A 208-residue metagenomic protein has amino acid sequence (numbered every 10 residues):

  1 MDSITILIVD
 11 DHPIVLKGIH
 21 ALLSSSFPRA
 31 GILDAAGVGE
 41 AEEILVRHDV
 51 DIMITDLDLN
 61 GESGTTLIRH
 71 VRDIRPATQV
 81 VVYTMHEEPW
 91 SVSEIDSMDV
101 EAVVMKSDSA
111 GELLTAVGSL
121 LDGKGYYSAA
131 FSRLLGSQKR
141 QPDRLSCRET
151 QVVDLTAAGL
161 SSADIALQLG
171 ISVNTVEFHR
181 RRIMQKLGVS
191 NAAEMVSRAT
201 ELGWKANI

Functional and structural regions predicted by a protein language model:
A36-I52: Acidic, metal-coordinating helix/loop segments flanking the phosphotransfer/catalytic sites of two-component signaling
G37, S63-T66: Acidic catalytic/metal-coordinating carboxylates
E43, T65-P76, S97: Short amphipathic alpha-helix used as the core "switch/output" element in two-component signaling
D56-L57, T84: Active-site residues of response regulator receiver
N60: The feature encodes the CheY-like receiver
W90-C147, Q151, W204-K205: Short, flexible helix-to-coil linker/hinge segments that flank and couple to helix-turn-helix
G136-T175: Helix-turn-helix DNA-binding segment
M184-I208: Basic, Lys/Arg-enriched C-terminal extension of HTH/homeodomain DNA-binding domains
